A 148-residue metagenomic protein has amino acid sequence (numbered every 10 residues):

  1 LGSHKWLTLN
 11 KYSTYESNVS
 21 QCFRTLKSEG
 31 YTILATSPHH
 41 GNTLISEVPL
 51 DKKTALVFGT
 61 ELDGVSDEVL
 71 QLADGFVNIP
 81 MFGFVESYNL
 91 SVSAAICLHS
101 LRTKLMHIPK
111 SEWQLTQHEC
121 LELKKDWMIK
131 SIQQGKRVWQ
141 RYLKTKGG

Functional and structural regions predicted by a protein language model:
L1-G148: Post-transcriptional modification and biogenesis factors for structured RNAs of the translation apparatus
